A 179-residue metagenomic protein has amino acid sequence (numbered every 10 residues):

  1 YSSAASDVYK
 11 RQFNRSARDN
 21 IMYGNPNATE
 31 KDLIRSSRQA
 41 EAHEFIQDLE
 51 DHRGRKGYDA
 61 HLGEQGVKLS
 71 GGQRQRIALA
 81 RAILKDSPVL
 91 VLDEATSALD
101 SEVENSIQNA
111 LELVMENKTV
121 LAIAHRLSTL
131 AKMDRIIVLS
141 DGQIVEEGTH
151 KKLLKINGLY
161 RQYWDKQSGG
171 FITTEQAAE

Functional and structural regions predicted by a protein language model:
Y1-Y9: Single conserved hydrophobic/aromatic residue that forms the stacking wall/gate of nucleotide- or nucleobase-binding
S6-D7, R15-M22, K31-A40, K56-N157: ABC-family ATPase nucleotide-binding domain "signature/switch" substructure
P26: Cationic, histidine-enriched alpha-helical/coil surfaces that engage anionic ligands
I34-R38, Q47, R161, D165: Generic alpha-helical structural context detector
Q39, H43-R55: Conserved H-loop
D48-D51, Q73, D141, W164-D165: Short loop/turn and capping residues at structural boundaries
K155-E179: C-terminal boundary and immediately downstream tail of ABC-type ATPase nucleotide-binding domains
